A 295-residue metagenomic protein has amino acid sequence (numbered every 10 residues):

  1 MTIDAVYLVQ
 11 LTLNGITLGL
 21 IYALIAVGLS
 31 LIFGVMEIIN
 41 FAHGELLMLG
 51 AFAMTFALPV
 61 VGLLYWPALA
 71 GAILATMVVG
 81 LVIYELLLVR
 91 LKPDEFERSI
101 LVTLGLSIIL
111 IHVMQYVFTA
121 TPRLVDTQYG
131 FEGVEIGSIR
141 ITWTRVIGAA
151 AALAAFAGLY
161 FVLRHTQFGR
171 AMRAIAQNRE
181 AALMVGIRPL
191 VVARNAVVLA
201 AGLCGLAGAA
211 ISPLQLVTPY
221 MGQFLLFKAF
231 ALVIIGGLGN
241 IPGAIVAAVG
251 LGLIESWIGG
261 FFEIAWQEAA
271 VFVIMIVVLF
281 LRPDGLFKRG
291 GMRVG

Functional and structural regions predicted by a protein language model:
M1-L24, A53, L64-A68, D94-I100 (+4 more regions): Membrane-interfacial amphipathic/re-entrant helices at transmembrane-helix boundaries
T2-I21, V162-Q167, A193-I235, G239 (+1 more regions): Inter-helical junctions in multi-pass inner-membrane proteins, predominant in energy-converting antiporter-like
Y7-P59, V82, L86-R98, I235-I241: Single transmembrane alpha-helix segments in multi-pass membrane proteins
L8, T12, E45-L49, Y65-L74 (+6 more regions): Hydrophobic alpha-helical transmembrane segments
L18-G19, R140-V217, I241-V246: Helix-loop-helix "hairpin" substructures at the membrane interface of multi-pass membrane proteins
L29, G62-S107, V113, V246-L251 (+1 more regions): Alpha-helical transmembrane segments within multi-pass membrane transporters and channels
E45-L49, L91-Q115, G222-I234, G250 (+1 more regions): Pore- or pathway-lining transmembrane helices of multi-pass membrane proteins that form conduits for solutes/ions
R90-L91, F96-H165, L190-N195, W257 (+4 more regions): Transmembrane helix-bundle core of multi-pass membrane transporters and related energy-transducing complexes
